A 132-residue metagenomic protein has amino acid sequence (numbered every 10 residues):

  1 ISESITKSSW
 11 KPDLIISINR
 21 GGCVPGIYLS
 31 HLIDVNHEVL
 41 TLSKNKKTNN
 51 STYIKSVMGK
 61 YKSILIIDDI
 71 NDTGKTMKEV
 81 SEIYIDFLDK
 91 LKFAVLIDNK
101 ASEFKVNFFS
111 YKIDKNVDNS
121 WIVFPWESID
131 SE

Functional and structural regions predicted by a protein language model:
I1-K11: Active-site-facing substrate-recognition patch
E3, I27, H31, E82 (+1 more regions): Short, well-ordered alpha-helices that flank and scaffold nucleotide-derived cofactor binding pockets
W10-N19: Short glycine-rich phosphate-binding loop at a beta-alpha junction
P12, Y61-S63, L88-K90: A general structural motif
L14, E38, L65, K92-A94: A structural signal for isolated positions on well-ordered beta-strands in alpha/beta enzyme cores
H31-I64, T73-E82: Short, glycine/charge-rich flexible loops or terminal/linker lids adjacent to PRPP-binding catalytic cores
E82-E132: PRPP-dependent phosphoribosyltransferase catalytic core
